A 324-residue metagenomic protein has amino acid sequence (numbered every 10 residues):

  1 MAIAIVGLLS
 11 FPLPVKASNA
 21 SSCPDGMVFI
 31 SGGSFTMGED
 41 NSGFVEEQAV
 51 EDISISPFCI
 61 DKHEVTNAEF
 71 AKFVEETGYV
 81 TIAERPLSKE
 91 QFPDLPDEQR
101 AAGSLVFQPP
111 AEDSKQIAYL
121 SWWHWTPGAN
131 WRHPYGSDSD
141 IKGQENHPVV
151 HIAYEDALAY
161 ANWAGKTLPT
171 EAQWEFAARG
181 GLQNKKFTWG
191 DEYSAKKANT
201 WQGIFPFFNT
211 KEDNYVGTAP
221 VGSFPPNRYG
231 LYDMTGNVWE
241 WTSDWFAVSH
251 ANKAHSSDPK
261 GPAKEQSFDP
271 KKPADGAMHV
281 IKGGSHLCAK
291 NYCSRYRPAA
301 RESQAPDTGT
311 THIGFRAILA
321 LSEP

Functional and structural regions predicted by a protein language model:
M1-D138, E155, I281, A305 (+1 more regions): Short, compositionally biased
F29-I30, T36, D40-N41, P86-P298 (+1 more regions): Functional-site microenvironments in short loops/helix caps that host divalent-cation chemistry
